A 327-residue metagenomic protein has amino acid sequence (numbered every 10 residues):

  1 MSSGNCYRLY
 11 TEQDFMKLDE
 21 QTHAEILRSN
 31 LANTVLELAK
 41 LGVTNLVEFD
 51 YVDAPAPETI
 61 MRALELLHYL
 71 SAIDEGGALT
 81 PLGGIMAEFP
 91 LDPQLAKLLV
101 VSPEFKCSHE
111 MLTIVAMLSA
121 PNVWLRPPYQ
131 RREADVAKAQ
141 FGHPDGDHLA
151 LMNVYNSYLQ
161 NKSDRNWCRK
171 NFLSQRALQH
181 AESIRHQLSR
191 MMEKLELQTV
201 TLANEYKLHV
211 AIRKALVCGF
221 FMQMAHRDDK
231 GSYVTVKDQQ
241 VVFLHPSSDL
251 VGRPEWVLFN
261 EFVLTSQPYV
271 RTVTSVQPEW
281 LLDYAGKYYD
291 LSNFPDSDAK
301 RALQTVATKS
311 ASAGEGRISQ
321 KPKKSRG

Functional and structural regions predicted by a protein language model:
C6-R8, G327: Generic low-polarity alpha-helical segments
R8-T308: Second RecA-like catalytic domain
A302-G327: Acidic, low-complexity intrinsically disordered tails
